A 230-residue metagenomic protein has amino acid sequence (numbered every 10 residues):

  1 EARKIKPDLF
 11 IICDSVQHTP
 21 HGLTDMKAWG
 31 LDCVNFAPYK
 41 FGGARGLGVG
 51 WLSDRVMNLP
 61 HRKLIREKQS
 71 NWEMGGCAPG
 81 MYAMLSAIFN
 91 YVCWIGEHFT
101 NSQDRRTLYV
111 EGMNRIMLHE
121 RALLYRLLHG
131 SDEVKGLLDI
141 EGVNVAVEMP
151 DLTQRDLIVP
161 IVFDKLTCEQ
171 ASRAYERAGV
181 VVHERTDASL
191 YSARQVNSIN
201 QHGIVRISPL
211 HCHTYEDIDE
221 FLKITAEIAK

Functional and structural regions predicted by a protein language model:
E1-K230: Pyridoxal 5′-phosphate
